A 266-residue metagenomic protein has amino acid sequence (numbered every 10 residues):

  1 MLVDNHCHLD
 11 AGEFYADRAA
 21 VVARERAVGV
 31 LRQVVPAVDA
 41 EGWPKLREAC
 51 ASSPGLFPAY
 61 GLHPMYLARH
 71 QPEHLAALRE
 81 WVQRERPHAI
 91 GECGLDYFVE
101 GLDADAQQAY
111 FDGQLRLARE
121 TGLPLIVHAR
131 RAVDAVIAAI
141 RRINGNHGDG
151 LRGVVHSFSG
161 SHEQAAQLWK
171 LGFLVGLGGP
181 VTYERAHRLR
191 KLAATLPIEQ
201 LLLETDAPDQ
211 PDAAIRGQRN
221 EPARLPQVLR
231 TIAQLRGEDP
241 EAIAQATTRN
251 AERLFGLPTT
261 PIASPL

Functional and structural regions predicted by a protein language model:
M1-L266: Mid-domain alpha/beta scaffold segments of enzyme catalytic cores
